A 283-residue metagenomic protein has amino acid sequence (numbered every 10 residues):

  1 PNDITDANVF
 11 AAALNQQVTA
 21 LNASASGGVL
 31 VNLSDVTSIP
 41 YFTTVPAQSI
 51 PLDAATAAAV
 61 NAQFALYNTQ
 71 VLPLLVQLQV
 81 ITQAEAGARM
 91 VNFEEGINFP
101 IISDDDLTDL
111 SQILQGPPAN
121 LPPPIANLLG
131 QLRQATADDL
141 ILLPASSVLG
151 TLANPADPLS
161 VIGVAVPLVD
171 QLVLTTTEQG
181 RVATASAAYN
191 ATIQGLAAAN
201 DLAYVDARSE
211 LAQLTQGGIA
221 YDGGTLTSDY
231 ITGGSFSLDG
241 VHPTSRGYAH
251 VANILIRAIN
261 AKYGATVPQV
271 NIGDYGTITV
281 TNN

Functional and structural regions predicted by a protein language model:
P1, V31-D35, A207-E210, V241 (+1 more regions): Active-site-proximal beta-strand/loop segments in catalytic clefts of secreted hydrolases
P1-Q63, H250-V251: Conserved, well-structured beta-alpha core segment at the onset of a catalytic domain
I4-A12, G180-A187, H242-A249: Soluble non-cytosolic domains of exported or imported proteins
A13, Q17-A20, S24, T192-A203 (+2 more regions): Structured segments of extracytoplasmic/periplasmic soluble domains in secreted or envelope-associated proteins
L30-N32, A197, D201-S209, Y263-I272: Surface-exposed patches in mature extracellular/periplasmic domains of secreted proteins
F42-A199, A207-I231, R246: Acidic, Ser/Thr/Gly/Pro-rich low-complexity segments that form flexible
S228-V280: Histidine-centered active-site loop/cap adjacent to the catalytic His in serine esterases/O-acetyl transfer systems
